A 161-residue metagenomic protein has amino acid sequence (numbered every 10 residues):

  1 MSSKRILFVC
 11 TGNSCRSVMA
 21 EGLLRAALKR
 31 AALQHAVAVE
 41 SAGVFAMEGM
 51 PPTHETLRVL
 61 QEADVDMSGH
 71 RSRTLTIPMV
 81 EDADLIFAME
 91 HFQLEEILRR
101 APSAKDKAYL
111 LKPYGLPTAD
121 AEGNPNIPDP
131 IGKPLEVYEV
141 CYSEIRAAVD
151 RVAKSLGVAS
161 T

Functional and structural regions predicted by a protein language model:
M1-D82, S155-T161: Conserved active-site segments centered on acidic
F8, F87-A88: Hydrophobic beta-strand core positions in alpha/beta domains
L85, H91-T161: Phosphate-binding/catalytic loops
